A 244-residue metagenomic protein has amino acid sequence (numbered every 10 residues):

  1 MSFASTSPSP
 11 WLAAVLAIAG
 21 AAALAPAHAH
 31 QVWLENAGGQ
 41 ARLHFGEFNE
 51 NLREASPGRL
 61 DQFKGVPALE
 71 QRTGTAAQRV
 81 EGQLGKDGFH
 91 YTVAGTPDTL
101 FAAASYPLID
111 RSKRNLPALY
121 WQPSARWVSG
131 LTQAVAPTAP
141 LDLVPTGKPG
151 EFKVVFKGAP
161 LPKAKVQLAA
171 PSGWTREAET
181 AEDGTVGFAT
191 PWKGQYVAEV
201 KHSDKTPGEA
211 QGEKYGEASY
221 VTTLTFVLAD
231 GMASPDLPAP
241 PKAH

Functional and structural regions predicted by a protein language model:
S2-V15: Bacterial N-terminal signal peptides that target proteins for export
L24-P26: N-terminal signal peptide c-region/cleavage motif recognized by signal peptidases
A29-Q40, K113-G150, G212-H244: Beta-strand-rich domain onsets/edges
G39-L52, V144-F156: Beta-strand-rich structural segments
N49-H90: N-terminal, post-signal-peptide region of Sec/Tat-exported proteins
P67-A76, A164-E179: Short amphipathic beta-strand segments in non-cytosolic proteins
G85-Y91, T180-G194: Glycine-centered loop-to-beta-strand initiation motif
T92-R114, Q195-D204: Short, aromatic- and glycine-rich surface loops/edge beta-strands on solvent-exposed regions
